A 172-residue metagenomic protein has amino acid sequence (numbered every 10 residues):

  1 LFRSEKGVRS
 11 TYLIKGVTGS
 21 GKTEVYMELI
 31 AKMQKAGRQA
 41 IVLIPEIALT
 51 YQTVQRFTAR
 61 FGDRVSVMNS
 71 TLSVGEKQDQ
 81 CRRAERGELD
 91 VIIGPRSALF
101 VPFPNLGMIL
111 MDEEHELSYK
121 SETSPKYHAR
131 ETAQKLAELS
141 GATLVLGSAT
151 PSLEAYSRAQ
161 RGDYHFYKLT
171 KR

Functional and structural regions predicted by a protein language model:
G7-I14, K22, G37-A40, L89-D90: Pre-Walker A (Motif I) flank of P-loop NTPase domains
G19, T23, M108, H115-R172: Post-DEXD/H (motif II) to motif III coupling segment of the RecA-like Helicase ATP-binding lobe
S20-V25, K32-A59, E76: Conserved Walker A/P-loop ATP-binding site and its immediately adjacent core in helicase/helicase-like ATPase domains
G37-A40, R64, G87-V91, N105-M108 (+1 more regions): Loop/turn-to-beta-strand initiation segments
R56-R64, M68-I92, F103-P104: Conserved motor-coupling elements within RecA-like helicase/translocase cores
G94-L106, A133: SF2 helicase motor core recognition
P95-R96, D112-E114: Walker B catalytic acidic pair
